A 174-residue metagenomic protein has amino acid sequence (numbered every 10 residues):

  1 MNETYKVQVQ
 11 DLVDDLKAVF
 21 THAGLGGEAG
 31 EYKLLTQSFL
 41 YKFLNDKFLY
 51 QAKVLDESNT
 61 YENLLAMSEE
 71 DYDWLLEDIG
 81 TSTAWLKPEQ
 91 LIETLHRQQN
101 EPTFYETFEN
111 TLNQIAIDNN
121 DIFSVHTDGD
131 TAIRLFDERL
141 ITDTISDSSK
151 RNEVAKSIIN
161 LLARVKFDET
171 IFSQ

Functional and structural regions predicted by a protein language model:
M1-Q174: Non-catalytic, mostly N-terminal accessory regions of nucleic-acid modification and defense proteins
